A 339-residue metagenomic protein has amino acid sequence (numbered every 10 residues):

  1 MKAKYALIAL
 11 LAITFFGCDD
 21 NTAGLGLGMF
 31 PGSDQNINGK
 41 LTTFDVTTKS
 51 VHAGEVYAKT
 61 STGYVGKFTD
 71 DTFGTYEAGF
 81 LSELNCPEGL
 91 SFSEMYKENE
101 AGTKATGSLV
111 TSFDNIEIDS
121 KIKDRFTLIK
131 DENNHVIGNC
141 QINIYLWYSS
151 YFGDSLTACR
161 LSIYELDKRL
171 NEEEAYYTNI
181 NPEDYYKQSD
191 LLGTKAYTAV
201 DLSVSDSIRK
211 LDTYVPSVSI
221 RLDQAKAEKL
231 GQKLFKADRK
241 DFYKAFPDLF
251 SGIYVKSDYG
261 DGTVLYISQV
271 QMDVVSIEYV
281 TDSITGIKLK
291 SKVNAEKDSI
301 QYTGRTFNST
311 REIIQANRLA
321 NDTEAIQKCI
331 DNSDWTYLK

Functional and structural regions predicted by a protein language model:
K2-A9, F15-K339: Secreted, disulfide-rich extracellular signaling modules
